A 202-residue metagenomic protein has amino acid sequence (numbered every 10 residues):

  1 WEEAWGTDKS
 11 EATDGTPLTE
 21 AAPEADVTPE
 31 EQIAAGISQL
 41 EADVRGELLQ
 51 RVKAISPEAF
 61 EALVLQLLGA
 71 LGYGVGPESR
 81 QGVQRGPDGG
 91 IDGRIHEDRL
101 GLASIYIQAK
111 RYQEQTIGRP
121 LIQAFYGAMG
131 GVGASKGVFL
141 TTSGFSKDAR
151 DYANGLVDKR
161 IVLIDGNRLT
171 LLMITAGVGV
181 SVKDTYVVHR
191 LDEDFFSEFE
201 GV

Functional and structural regions predicted by a protein language model:
W1-V202: Mixed-charge (Asp/Glu-Lys/Arg
